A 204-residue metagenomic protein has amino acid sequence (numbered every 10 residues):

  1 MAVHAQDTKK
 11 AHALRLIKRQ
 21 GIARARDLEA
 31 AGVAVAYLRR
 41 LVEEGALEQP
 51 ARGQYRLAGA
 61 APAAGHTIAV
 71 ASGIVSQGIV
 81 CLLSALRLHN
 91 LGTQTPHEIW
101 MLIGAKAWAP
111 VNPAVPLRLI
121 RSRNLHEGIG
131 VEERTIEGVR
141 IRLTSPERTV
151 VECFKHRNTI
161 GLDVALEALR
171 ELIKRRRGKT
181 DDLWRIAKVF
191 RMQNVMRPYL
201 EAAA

Functional and structural regions predicted by a protein language model:
V3-A31, Y37, V42, P50 (+1 more regions): Nucleic-acid-binding surface
